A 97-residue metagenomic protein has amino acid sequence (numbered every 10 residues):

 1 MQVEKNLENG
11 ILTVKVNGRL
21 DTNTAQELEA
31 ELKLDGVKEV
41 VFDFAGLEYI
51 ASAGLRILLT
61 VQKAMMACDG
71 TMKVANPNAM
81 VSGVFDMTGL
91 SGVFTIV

Functional and structural regions predicted by a protein language model:
M1, E8-G10, G70, S91-G92: A short helix-to-beta-strand connector/capping loop
M1-Q2, V97: Absolute protein N-terminus
Q2-L28, E48-Y49: STAS-typified acidic loop motif
T22-F94: Amphipathic alpha-helical interaction surfaces in cytosolic regulatory modules
